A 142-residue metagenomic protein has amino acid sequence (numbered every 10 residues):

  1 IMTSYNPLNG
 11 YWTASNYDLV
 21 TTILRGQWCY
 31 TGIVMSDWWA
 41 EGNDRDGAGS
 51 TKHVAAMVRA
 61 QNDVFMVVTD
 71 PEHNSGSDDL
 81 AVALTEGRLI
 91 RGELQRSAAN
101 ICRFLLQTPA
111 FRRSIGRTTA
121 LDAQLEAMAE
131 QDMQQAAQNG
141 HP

Functional and structural regions predicted by a protein language model:
I1-T3, G32-S36, V64-V67: Hydrophobic faces of well-ordered beta-strands that scaffold small-molecule active sites in alpha/beta enzyme cores
I1-W12: Short acidic, glycine-rich surface-loop motifs adjacent to enzyme active sites
N6, W38-W39, T69-D70: Short, ordered loop/turn segments at secondary-structure junctions
W12-S15, R45-A48: Short, solvent-exposed loop/turn segments at secondary-structure boundaries
S15-V34: Alpha-helix-loop-beta-strand connector modules within alpha/beta enzyme cores
L24, W38-D44: Feature marking long nucleic-acid-engaging regions of large polymerase/nuclease enzymes
G26, G47-P142: Preference for extracellular/luminal or secreted protein segments
T31-A40, H73-S77: N-terminal small/glycine-rich loop or linker at the start of catalytic domains across soluble metabolic enzymes
